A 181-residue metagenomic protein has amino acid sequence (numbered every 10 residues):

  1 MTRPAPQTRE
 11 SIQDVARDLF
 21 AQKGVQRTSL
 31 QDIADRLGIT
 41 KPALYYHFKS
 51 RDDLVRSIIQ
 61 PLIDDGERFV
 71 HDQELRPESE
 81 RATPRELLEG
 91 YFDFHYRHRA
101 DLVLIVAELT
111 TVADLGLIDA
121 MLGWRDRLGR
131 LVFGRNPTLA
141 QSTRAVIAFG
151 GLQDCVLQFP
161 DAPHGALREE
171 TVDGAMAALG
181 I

Functional and structural regions predicted by a protein language model:
M1-Q7, P77: N-terminal intrinsically disordered/low-complexity leader segments
S11, V15, L19-D53, S57: Helix-turn-helix
S57, R68-R99: Hydrophobic alpha-helical connector segments
I58, L62, G66, H98 (+2 more regions): Hydrophobic/aromatic residues within well-ordered alpha-helical segments
P84-L117, M121, A145-G150: Amphipathic alpha-helical segments used for helix-helix packing
V112-V146, A166-E169, D173: Amphipathic alpha-helical packing segments from all-alpha helical-bundle domains
